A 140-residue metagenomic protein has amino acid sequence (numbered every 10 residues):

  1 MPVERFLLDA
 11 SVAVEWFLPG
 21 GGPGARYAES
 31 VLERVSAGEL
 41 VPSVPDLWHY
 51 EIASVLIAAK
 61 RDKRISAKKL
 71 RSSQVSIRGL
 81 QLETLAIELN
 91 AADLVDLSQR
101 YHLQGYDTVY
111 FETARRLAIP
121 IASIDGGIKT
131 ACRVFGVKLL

Functional and structural regions predicted by a protein language model:
M1-L47, A59-S72: Short, well-structured N-terminal submotif of metal-dependent ribonuclease cores
M1-R5, R34, F111-L140: Acidic, PIN/NYN-like endoribonuclease modules and their adjacent C-terminal/linker elements
S11-V14, E29, Q74, V95 (+3 more regions): Residues within alpha-helical segments
E15-F17, V55, A131: Residues that scaffold the ATP/ADP-binding catalytic core of kinase and kinase-like folds
R64-I65, L103, V137: Helix N-cap/coil-helix junction residues
L70, Q74-S76, E83: Extended, non-globular alpha-helical segments
G79-P120, I124-G127: Active-site neighborhoods of divalent-metal-dependent phosphate/nucleic-acid chemistry enzymes
